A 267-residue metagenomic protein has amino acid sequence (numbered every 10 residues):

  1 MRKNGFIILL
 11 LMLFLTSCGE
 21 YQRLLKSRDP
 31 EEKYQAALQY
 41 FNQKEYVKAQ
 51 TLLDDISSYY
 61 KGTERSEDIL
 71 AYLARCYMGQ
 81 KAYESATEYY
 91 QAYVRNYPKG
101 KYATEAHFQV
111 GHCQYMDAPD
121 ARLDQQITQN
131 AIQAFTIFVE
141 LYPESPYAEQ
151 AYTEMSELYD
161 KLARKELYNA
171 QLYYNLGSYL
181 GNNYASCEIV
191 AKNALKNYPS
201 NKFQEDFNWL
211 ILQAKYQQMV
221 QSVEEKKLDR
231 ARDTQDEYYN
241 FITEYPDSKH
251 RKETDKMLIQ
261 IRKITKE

Functional and structural regions predicted by a protein language model:
R2-F6, F14-E267: Acidic, polar-rich low-complexity tracts and alpha-helical solenoid repeat scaffolds
